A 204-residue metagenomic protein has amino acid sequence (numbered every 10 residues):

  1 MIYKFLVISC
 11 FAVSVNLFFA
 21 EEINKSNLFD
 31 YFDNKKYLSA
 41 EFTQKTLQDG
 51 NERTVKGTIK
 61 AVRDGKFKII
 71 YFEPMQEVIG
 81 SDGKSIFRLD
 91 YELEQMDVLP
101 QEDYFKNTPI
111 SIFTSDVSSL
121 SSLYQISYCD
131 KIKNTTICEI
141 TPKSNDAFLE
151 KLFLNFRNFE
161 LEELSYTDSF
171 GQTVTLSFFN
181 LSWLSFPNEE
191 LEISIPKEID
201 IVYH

Functional and structural regions predicted by a protein language model:
M1-I2: N-terminal secretory signal peptides that target proteins for export/translocation
F5-S14: Sec-dependent N-terminal signal peptides
S14-V15, A20: N-terminal signal peptide c-region/cleavage motif recognized by signal peptidases
E21-T46, E52, L89-L149: Flexible, processing/modification-adjacent segments and terminal tails in exported/periplasmic/extracellular proteins
N24-N27, D33-G83: N-terminal mature ectodomain segment of secretory-pathway/periplasmic proteins
A40-F42, F67-Y71, I86-L89, I140 (+1 more regions): Short hydrophobic/aromatic-rich beta-strand segments that constitute the beta-sheet cores of beta-sandwich/beta-barrel
T58-T108, V174-T175: An acidic-aromatic
S119-Q125, D130-H204: Gly/Pro-enriched, hydrophobic low-complexity segments that function as extracytoplasmic propeptides/linkers
